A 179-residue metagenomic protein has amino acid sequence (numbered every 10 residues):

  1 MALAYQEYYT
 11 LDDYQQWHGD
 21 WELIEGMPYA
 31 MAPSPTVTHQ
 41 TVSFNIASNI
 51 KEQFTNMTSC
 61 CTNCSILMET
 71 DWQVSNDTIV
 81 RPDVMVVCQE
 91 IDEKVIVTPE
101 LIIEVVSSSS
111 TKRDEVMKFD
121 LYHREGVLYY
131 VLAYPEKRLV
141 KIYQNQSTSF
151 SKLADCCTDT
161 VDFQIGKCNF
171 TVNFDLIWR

Functional and structural regions predicted by a protein language model:
M1-R179: Gly/Pro/Ser/Thr-rich low-complexity, intrinsically disordered segments predominantly at protein N-termini
